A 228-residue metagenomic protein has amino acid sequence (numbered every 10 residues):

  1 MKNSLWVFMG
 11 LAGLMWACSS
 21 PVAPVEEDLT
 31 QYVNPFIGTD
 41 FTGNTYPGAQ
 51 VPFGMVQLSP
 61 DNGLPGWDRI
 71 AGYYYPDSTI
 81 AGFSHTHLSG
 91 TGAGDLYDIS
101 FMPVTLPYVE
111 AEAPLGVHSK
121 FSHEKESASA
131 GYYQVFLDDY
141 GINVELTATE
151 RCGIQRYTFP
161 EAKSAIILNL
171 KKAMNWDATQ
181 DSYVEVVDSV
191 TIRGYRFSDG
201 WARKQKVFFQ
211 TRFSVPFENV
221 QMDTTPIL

Functional and structural regions predicted by a protein language model:
M1-L5: Positively charged n-region of N-terminal signal peptides that target proteins for export
W6-L11: Sec-dependent N-terminal signal peptides
W16-A17: C-terminal motif of bacterial Sec signal peptides marking the signal peptidase cleavage site
A23-L228: Accessory carbohydrate-recognition regions in carbohydrate-active enzymes
